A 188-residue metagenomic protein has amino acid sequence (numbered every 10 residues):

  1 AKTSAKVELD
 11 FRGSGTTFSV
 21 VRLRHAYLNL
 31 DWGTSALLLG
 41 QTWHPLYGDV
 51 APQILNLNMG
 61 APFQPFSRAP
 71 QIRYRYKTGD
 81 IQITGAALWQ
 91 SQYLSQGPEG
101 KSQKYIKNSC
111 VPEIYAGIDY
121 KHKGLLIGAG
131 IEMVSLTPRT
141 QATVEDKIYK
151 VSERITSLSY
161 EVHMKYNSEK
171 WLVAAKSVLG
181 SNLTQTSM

Functional and structural regions predicted by a protein language model:
A1-Y93, C110-V111, Y115-K123, Y166-E169 (+2 more regions): Outer membrane beta-barrel
R12, T16-L23, D49-L57, Q90 (+3 more regions): Outer-membrane beta-barrel translocator domains and adjoining extracellular loop/strand segments of Gram-negative
Y74, G85-L88, K107, E153 (+2 more regions): Outer-membrane beta-barrel transmembrane strands
Y105, Y115-G117, G128: Extracellular/periplasmic Venus flytrap/periplasmic-binding protein
K123-M188: Detector for outer-membrane/organellar transmembrane beta-barrel domains, recognizing the amphipathic beta-strand
